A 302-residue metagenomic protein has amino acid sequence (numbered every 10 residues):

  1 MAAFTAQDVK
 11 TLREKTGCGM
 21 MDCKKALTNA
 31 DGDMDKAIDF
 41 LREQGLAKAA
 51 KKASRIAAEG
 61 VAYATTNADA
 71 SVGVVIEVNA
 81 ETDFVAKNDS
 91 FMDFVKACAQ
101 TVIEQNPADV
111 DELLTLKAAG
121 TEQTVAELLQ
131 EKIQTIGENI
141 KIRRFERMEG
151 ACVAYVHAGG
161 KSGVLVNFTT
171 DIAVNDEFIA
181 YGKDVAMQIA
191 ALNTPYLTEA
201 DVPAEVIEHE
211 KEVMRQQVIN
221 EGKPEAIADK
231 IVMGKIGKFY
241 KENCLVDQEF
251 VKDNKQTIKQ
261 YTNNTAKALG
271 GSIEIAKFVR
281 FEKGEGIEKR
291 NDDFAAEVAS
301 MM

Functional and structural regions predicted by a protein language model:
A2-M302: N-terminal assembly/interaction segments in proteins that build large macromolecular machines
